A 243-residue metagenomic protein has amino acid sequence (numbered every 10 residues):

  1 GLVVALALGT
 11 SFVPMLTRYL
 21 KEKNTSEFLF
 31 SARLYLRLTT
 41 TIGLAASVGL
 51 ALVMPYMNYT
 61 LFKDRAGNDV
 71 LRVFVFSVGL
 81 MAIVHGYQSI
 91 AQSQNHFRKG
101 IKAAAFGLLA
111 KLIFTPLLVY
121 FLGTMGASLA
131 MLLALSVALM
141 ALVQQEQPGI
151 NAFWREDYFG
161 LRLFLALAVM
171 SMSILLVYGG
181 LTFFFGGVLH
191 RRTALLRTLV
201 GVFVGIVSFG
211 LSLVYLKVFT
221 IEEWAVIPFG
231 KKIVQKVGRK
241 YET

Functional and structural regions predicted by a protein language model:
G1-V13, M81, M170, I174-L181 (+4 more regions): Transmembrane helical elements of multi-pass membrane transporters/channels
L2-E22, L29-L36: Helix-loop junctions and terminal segments of transmembrane helices in multi-pass membrane transport/translocation
L6, D69-N95, K99-Q147, G205-I206: Short runs within selected transmembrane alpha-helices of multi-pass transporters and secretion channels
S31-L34, D69-V70, F159-L163, L167 (+1 more regions): Residue-level signature of transmembrane alpha-helical entry/exit and packing/kink sites in multi-pass membrane
R33, A51-M81, H85, G187-T193: Interfacial segments at transmembrane-helix termini and the short loops linking adjacent helices
L36-S47: Selective transmembrane-helix segments that form parts of the transport pathway or gating/packing helices in multipass
R98, L132-F183, V207-E223: C-terminal transmembrane helix end/exit motif
A152, Y178-T243: Membrane-proximal transmembrane or re-entrant/amphipathic helices at the cytosolic face
